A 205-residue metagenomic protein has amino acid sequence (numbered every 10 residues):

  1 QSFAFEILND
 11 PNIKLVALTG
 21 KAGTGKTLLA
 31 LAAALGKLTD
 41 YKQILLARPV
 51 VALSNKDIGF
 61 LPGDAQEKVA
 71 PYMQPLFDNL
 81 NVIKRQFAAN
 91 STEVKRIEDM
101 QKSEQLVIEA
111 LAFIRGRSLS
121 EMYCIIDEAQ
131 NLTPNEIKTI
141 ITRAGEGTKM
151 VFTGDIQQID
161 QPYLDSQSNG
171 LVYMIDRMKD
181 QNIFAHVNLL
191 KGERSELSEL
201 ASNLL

Functional and structural regions predicted by a protein language model:
Q1-Y123, N131-L205: Conserved helicase motor core of SF1/SF2 NTP-dependent helicases
D127: Walker B catalytic carboxylates
